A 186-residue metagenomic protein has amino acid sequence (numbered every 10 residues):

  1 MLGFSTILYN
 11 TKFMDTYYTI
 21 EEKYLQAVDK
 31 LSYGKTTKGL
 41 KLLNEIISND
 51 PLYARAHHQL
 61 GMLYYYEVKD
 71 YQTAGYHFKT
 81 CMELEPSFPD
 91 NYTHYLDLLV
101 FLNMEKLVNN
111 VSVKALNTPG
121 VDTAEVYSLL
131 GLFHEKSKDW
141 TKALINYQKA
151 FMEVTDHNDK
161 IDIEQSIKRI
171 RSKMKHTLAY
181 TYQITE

Functional and structural regions predicted by a protein language model:
N10-I20, L144-E186: Terminal, low-structured helical/coil segments at or just beyond the last alpha-helical repeat
Y18-N49: Alpha-helical segment of the N-proximal tetratricopeptide repeat
V28, M62-L63, D97, L132 (+1 more regions): Residue-level recognition of tetratricopeptide repeat
S32-K41, V68-T80, L102-K114, D139-N146 (+1 more regions): Structural signature of tandem alpha-helical TPR/SEL1-like repeats, specifically the intra-repeat loop/turn
E45-S48, K79-E83, V113-T118, M152: Conserved structural position within tetratricopeptide repeats
P51, P86, G120-V121, T155: Short coil turns that delineate tetratricopeptide repeat
A56, N91, V126, D159-I163: TPR alpha-solenoid repeat register
Q59, H94, L129, I163-S166: Canonical tetratricopeptide repeat
